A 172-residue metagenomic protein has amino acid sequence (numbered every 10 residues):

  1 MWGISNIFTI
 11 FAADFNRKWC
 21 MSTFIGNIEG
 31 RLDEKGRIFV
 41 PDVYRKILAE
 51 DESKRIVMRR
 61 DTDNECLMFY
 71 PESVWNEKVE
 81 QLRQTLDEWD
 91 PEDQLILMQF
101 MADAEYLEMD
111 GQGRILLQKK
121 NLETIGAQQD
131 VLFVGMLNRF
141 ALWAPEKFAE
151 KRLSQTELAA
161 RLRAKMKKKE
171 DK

Functional and structural regions predicted by a protein language model:
M1-E29, E34-R37, Y44-L107, G111-Q112 (+1 more regions): Flexible "stalk/tail and boundary" regions
